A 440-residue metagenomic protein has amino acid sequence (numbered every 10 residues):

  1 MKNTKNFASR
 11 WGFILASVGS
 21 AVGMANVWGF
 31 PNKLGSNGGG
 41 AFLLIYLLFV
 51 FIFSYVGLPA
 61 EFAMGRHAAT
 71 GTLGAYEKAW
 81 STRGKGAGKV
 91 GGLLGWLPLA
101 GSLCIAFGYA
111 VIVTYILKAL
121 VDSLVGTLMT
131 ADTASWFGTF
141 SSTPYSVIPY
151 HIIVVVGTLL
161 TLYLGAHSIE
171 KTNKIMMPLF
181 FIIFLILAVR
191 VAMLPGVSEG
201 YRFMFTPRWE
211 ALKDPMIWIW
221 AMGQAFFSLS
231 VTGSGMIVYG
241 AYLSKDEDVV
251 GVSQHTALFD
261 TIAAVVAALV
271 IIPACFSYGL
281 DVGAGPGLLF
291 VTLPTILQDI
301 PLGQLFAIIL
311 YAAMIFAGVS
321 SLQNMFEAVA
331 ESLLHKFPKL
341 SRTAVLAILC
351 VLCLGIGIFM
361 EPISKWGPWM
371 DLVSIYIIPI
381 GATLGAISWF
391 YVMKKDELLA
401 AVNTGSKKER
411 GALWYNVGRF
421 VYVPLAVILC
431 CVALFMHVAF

Functional and structural regions predicted by a protein language model:
M1-G29, G57-F62, R66, T70-L93 (+2 more regions): Membrane-interface "cap" regions at the ends of multi-pass membrane proteins
K2-N3, F7, E170-V319, F337: Membrane-embedded translocation segments of transport machinery
T4, N32-N37, H67-L97, A110-H167 (+5 more regions): Inter-helical loop and helix-membrane interface segments of multi-pass membrane transporters/permeases
N6, G12-I14, S20, V147-P149 (+5 more regions): Loop-to-transmembrane helix boundary motifs in multi-pass membrane proteins
A8, L15-A25, S102-A106, A110 (+6 more regions): Hydrophobic, membrane-embedded alpha-helices of multi-pass small-molecule transporters
N32-Y46, G65-G71, S168-M176, G251 (+6 more regions): Transmembrane helix-loop boundary segments of multi-pass membrane transporters
L94-L99, T143, F326, A330-C350 (+2 more regions): C-terminal membrane-solvent junction of multi-pass transporters and transport-like membrane proteins
V113-S142, Y242-E247, G251, H255-A263 (+2 more regions): Helix-loop-helix connectors at the membrane interface of multi-pass transporters/channels
